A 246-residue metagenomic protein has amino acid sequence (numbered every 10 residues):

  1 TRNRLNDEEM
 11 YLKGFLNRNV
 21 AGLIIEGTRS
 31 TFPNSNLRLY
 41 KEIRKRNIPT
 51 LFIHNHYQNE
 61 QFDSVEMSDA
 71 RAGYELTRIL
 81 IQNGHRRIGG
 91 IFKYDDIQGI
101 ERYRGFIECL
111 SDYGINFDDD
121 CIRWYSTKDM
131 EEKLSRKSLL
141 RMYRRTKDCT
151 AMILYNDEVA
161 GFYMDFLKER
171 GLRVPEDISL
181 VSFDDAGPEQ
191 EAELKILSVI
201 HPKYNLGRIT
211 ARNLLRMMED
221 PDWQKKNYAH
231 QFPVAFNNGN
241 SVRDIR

Functional and structural regions predicted by a protein language model:
T1, I88-G90, I107-L134: Short beta-strand elements in bilobed, periplasmic/extracellular small-molecule ligand-binding domains
T1-R78, Y143-R144: Alpha-helical recognition/docking segments in bacterial nutrient-uptake and carbohydrate-utilization systems
F15, V20-S30, L51, R87-F92 (+2 more regions): Periplasmic-binding protein-like
S30, Y57, R102, E158-A160: Alpha-helix capping/helix-boundary segments
Q61-G90, E108, E131-R141, A160 (+1 more regions): Hydrophobic alpha-helical segments within soluble ligand-binding/sensing domains
D69, G99, N156-D157: Helix N-cap/beta->alpha junction signal
Y74-G114, K226-V242: An alpha-beta-alpha
R136-R246: Flexible loop/turn connectors
